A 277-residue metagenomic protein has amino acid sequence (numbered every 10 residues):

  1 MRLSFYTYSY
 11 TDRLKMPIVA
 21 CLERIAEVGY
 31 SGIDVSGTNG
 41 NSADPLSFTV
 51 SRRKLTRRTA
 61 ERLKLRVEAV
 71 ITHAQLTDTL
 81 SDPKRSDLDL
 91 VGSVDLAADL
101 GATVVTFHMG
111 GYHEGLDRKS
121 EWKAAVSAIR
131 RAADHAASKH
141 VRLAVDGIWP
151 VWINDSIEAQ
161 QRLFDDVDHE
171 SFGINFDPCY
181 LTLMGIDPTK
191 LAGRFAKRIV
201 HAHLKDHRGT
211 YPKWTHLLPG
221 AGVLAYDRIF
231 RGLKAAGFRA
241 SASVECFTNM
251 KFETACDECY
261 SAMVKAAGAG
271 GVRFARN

Functional and structural regions predicted by a protein language model:
M1-T11, K15-G29, E61, G101 (+2 more regions): Histidine-acidic metal/acid-base catalytic patches
S9-T11, G37-N39, H73-L76, M109-H113 (+4 more regions): Active-site-proximal loop/turn and secondary-structure-junction residues that shape catalytic pockets, frequently
I18-V19, A43-E61: Glycine-rich, positively charged N-terminal anion/phosphate-binding segment
S31-S42: A short beta-strand-loop structural module common to alpha/beta enzyme folds
D34, A69-I71, T106, A144 (+2 more regions): Conserved beta-strand positions in the central sheet of alpha/beta enzyme cores
A43-S47, P83-K84, K119-S120, T215-G220: Short glycine-enriched, charge-decorated loop/helix-capping segments at active-site entrances that position
T49, S86, E121, A125 (+2 more regions): Short, conserved glycine- and acidic-residue-centered signature motifs in active-site or ligand-binding loops
K54, R58-R66, L76-I174, L183 (+2 more regions): Active-site acidic/histidine proton-transfer and metal-coordination neighborhood in alpha/beta enzyme cores
